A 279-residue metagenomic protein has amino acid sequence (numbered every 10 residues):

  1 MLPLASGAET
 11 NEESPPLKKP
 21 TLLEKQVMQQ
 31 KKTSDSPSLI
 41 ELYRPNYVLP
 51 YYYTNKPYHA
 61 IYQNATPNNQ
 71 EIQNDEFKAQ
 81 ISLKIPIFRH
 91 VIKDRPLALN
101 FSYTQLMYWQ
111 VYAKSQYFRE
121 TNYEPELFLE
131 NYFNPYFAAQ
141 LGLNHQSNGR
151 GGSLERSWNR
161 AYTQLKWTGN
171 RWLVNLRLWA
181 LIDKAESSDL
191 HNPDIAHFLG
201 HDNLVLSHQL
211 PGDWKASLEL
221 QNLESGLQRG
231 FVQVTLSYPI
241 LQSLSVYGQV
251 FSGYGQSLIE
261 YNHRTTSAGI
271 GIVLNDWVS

Functional and structural regions predicted by a protein language model:
T10-G149, R160: Transmembrane beta-barrel domains of Gram-negative outer membranes and organellar outer membranes
L17-K56, K166-P239: Outer-membrane beta-barrel transmembrane domain signature
N64-N68, Y103-V111, A138-G149, V174-I182 (+4 more regions): Transmembrane beta-strand segments that form the barrel wall of outer-membrane beta-barrel proteins
D75-I81, R119-P125, E155-A161, A196-D202 (+2 more regions): Residues that define the transmembrane beta-barrel architecture of outer-membrane proteins
I81-I85, P125-N131, L143, T163-W167 (+4 more regions): Residues on the lipid-exposed face of transmembrane beta-strands in outer-membrane beta-barrel proteins
F88-L99, Y132-A139, T168-L173, L210-W214 (+2 more regions): Short loop/turn motifs that connect adjacent beta-strands in outer-membrane beta-barrel proteins
R89, M107-A113, F133, S147-S153 (+4 more regions): Gram-negative outer-membrane beta-barrel proteins
T265-S279: Outer-membrane beta-barrel "beta-signal"
